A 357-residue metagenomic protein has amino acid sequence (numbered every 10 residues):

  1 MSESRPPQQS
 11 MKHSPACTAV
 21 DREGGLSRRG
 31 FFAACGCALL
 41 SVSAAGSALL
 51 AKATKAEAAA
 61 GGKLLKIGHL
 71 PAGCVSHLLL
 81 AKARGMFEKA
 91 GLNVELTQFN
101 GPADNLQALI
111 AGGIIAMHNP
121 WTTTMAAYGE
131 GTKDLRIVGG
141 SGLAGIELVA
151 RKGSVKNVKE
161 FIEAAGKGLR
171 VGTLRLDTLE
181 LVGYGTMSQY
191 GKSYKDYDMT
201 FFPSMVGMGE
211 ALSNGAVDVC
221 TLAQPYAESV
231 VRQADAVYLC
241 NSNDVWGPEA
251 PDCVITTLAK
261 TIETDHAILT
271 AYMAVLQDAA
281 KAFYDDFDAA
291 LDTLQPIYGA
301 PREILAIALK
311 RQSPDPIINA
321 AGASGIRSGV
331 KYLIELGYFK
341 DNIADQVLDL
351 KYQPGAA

Functional and structural regions predicted by a protein language model:
M1-G30, C35-A38: N-terminal secretory signal peptides
G24-A33, L40-A59: N-terminal twin-arginine translocation
A59-K192, M199-P203, D218-Q224, Y238-C240 (+1 more regions): Short, glycine-/small- and polar/acidic-enriched structural segments that line small-molecule recognition paths
G113, H118-W121, Y128-G131, R175 (+6 more regions): Sec/Tat-exported extracytoplasmic proteins
V206-L294: Pocket-lining segment of extracytoplasmic ligand-binding domains
E263-Y338: Secondary-structure end/capping motifs
L333-A357: Conserved C-terminal helix/tail region of periplasmic/extracytoplasmic solute-binding proteins
